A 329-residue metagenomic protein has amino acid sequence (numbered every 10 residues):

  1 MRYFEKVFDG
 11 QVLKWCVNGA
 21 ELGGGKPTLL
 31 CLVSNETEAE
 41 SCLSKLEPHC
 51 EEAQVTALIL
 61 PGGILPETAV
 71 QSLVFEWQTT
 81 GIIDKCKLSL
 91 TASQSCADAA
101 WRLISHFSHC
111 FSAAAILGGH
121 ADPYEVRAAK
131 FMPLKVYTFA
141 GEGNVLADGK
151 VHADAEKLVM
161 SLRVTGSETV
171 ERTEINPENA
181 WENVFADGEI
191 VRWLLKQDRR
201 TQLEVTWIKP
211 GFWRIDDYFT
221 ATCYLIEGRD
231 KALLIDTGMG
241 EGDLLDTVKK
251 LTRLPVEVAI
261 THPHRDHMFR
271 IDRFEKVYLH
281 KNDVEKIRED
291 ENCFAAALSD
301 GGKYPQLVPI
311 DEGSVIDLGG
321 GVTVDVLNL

Functional and structural regions predicted by a protein language model:
M1-T28, T56, Q71-S72, S95 (+7 more regions): A domain-start/cap signature at the N-terminus of enzymes
L22-G24, L65-S95, S105: Gly/Ser-rich "nucleophile elbow"/oxyanion-hole loop immediately N-terminal to the catalytic nucleophile in hydrolases
K26-T28, V33-E76: Active-site machinery of serine-nucleophile hydrolases
C86-M132: Primarily recognizes the serine-hydrolase "nucleophile elbow" in alpha/beta-hydrolase and SGNH/GDSL folds
K87-S89, A113-A115, L233, E257 (+1 more regions): Residue in the alpha/beta-hydrolase core beta-strand immediately N-terminal to the catalytic nucleophile
F139-E142, L146-R200: C-terminal catalytic histidine-bearing segment of alpha/beta-hydrolase fold enzymes
L203-K250: Conserved beta-strand hairpin/beta-sheet module of binuclear metal-dependent hydrolase folds, prominently
E241-G319, D325: Active-site HxH/HxHxD metal-binding segment of metal-dependent hydrolases
